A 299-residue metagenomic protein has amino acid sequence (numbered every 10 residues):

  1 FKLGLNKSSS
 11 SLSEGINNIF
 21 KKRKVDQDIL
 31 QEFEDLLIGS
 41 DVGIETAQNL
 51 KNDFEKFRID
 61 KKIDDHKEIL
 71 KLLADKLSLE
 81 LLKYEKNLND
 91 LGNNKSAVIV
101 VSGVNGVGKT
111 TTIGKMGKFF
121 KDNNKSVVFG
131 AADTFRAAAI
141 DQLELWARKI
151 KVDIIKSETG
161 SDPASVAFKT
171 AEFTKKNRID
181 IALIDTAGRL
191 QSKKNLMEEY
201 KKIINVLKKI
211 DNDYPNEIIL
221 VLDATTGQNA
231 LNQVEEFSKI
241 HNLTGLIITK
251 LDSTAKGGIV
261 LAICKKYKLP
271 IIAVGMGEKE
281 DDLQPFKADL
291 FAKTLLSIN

Functional and structural regions predicted by a protein language model:
K7-A132, A139-G160, S165-K175, I179-I184: Primarily NTPase-proximal linker/entry elements flanking Walker-type ATP/GTP-binding cores
I44-T46, R136, D252, E280: Short hydrophobic/aromatic residue motifs in ordered secondary structure
A132-F135, T159, T225, L251: Structured loop/turn residues at secondary-structure junctions
Q142, P163-N177, S192-S297: Conserved catalytic-core segment of NTP-binding enzymes
D185, S297-N299: Short hydrophobic/aromatic patches at helix-to-coil boundaries
A187-R189: Short glycine-rich anion-binding loops that position phosphate/pyrophosphate groups of nucleotides and phosphorylated
